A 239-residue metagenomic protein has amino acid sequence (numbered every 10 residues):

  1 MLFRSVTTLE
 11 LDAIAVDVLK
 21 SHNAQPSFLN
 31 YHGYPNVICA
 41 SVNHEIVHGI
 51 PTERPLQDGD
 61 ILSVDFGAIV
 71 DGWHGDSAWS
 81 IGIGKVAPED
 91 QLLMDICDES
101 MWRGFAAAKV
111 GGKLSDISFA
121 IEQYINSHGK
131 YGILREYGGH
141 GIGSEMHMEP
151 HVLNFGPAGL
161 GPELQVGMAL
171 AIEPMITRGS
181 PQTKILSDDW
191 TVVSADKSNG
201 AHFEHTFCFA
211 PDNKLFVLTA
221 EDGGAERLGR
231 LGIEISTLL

Functional and structural regions predicted by a protein language model:
M1-L239: Active-site neighborhoods and metal-handling regions in enzymes and metal-associated proteins
